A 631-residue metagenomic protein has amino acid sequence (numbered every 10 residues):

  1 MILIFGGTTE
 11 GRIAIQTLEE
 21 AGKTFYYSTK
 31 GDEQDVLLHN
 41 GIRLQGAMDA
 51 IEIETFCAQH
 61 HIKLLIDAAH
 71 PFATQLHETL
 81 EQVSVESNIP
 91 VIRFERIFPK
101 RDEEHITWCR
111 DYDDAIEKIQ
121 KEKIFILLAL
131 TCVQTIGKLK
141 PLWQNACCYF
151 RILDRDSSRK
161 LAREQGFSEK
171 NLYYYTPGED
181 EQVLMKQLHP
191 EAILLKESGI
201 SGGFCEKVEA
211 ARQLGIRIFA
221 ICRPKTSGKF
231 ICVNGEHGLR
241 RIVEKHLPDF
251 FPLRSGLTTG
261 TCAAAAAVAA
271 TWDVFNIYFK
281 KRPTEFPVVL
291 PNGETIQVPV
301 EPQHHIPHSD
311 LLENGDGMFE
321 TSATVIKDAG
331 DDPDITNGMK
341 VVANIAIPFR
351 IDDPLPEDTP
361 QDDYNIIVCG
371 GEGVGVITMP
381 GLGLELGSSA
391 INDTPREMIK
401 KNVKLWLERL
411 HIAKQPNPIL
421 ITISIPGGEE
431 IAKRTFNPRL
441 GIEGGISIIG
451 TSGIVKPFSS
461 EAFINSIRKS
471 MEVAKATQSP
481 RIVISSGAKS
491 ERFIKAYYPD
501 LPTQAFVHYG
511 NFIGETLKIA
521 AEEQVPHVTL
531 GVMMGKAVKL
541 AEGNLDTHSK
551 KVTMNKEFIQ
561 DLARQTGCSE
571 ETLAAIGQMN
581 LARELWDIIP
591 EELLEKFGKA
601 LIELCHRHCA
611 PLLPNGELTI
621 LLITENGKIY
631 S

Functional and structural regions predicted by a protein language model:
Y26-M48, E103-I106, R159-Q165, T295-V300: N-terminal beta-loop-helix "entrance" segment that forms/cooperates in small-molecule cofactor or anionic ligand
Y27-D35, F94-P99, V133-I136, L153-S157 (+2 more regions): Short, polar loop motifs at secondary-structure junctions
G41-C57, L172-D180: Glycine-rich, highly charged phosphate/nucleotide-binding loops
L64-A115: Glycine/small-residue-rich loop that forms an oxyanion/phosphate-binding "nest" at active or ligand-binding sites
A129-Y173: Anionic-ligand binding region
R163-L214, F219-R223: A C-terminal functional module that forms or caps the active site or interfaces directly with catalytic machinery
F250-I412, N417-R434, P438: Generic N-terminal targeting/processing segments that precede catalytic cores or assembly contacts
R254-L257, L440, I446, T451-K599 (+2 more regions): A structural signal for small-residue-enriched, beta-sheet-centric alpha/beta enzyme cores and oligomeric scaffold folds
